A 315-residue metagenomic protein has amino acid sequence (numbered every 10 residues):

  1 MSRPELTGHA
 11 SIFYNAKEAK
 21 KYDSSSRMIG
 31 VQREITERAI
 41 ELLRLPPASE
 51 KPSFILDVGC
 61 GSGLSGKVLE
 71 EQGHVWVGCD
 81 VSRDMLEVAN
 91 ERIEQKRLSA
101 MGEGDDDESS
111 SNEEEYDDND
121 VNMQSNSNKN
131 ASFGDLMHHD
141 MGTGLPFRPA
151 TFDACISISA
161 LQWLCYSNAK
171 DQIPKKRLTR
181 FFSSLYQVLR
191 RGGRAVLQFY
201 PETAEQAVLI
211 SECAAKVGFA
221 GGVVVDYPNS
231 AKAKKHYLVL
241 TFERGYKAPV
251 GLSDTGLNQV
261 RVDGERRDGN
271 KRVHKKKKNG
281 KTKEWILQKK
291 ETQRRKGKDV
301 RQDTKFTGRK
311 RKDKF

Functional and structural regions predicted by a protein language model:
M1-E50: Conserved class I S-adenosyl-L-methionine
F54-G144: Class I SAM-dependent methyltransferase SAM/SAH-binding core
G142-C155: A short acidic, Gly/Pro-enriched loop at the edge of an enzyme's catalytic core that lines a small-molecule cofactor
S157-A160: A short beta-strand submotif of the Rossmann-like class I SAM-dependent methyltransferase core that lines
K175-R191: A short glycine-rich, Lys/Arg-flanked "PGG" loop and its adjoining helix->strand segment in the class I
G192-F199: Conserved beta-strand signature within the Rossmann-like core of class I S-adenosyl-L-methionine
F219-S230: Conserved S-adenosyl-L-methionine
K234-F315: C-terminal lobe and adjacent flexible extensions of AdoMet/dcAdoMet transferase-like proteins
